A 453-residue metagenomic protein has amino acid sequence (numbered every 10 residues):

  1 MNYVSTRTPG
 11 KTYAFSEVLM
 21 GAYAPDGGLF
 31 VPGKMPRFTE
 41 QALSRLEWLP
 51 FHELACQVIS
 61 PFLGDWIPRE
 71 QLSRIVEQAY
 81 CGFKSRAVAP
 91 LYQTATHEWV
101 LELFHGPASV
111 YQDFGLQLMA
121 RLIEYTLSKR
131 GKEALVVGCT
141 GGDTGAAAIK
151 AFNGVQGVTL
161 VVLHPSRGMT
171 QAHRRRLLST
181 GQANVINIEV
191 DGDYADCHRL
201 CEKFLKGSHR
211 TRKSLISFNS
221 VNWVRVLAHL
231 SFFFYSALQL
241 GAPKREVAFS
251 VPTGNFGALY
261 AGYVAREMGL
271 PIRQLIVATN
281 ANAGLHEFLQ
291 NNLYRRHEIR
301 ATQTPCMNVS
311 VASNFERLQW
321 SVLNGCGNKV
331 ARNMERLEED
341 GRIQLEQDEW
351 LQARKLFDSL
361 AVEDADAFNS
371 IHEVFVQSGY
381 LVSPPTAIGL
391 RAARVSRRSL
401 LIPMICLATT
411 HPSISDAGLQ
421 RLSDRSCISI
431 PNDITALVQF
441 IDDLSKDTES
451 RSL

Functional and structural regions predicted by a protein language model:
M1-L453: PLP-dependent amino-acid enzyme catalytic core
